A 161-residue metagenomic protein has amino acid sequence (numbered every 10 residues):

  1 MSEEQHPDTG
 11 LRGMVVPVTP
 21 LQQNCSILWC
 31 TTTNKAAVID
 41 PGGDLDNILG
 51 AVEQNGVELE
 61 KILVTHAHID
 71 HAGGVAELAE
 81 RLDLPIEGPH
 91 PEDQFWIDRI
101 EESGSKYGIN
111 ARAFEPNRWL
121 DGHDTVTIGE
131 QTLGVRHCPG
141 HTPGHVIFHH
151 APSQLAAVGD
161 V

Functional and structural regions predicted by a protein language model:
E3-N55, I147-V161: Conserved beta-strand hairpin/beta-sheet module of binuclear metal-dependent hydrolase folds, prominently
P7-R12, G104-G108, G129-Q131: Short Pro/Gly-enriched beta-strand edge/turn motifs at strand-loop
G10, Q22, R112-F114, L120 (+1 more regions): Residues that act as N-cap/strand-start positions at coil-to-secondary-structure junctions
V16-V18, I109-N110, E115-N117, H137-P139: Short Gly/Pro-enriched turn/cap motifs at secondary-structure boundaries
L28, D40, H66, L78 (+4 more regions): Divalent metal-coordination and catalytic microenvironments
K35-I39, K61-V64, V135-H137: Short catalytic-loop micro-motif centered on adjacent basic/acidic residues
G43-T127: Active-site HxH/HxHxD metal-binding segment of metal-dependent hydrolases
E102-S103, E115, T125, Q131-V161: Metallo-beta-lactamase
